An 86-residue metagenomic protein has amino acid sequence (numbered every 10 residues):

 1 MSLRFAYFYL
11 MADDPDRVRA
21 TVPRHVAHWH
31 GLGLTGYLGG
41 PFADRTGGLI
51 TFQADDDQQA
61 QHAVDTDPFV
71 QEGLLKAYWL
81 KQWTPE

Functional and structural regions predicted by a protein language model:
M1-E86: Conserved, structured core segments of small domains
